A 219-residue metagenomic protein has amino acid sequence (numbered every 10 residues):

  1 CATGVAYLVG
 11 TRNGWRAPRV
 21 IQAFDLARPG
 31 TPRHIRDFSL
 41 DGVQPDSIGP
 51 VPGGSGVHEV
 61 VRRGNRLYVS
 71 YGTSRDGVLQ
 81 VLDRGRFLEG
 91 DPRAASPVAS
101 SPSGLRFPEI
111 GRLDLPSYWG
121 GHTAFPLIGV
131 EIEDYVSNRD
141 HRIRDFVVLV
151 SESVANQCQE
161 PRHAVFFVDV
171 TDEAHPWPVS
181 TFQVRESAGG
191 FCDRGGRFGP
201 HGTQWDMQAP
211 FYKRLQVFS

Functional and structural regions predicted by a protein language model:
C1-S219: Feature marking well-ordered beta-strand scaffolds used for ligand recognition
